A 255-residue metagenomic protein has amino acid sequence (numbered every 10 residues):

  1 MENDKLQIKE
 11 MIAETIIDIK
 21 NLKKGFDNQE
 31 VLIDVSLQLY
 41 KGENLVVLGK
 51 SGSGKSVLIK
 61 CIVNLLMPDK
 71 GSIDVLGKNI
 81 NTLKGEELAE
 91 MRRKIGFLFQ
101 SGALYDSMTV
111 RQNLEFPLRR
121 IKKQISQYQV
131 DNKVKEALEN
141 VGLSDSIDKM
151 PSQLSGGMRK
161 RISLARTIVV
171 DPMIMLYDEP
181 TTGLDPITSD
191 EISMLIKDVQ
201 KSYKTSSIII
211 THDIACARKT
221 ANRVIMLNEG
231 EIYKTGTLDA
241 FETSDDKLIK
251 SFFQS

Functional and structural regions predicted by a protein language model:
V63: Helix-to-loop junction immediately C-terminal to a conserved catalytic motif
N79, Q127-D145: Conserved ABC ATPase "signature" region
M108-F116: Short coil-to-helix segment of the ABC ATPase nucleotide-binding domain corresponding to the Q-loop/switch region
M150-L154, M158: Conserved ABC ATPase signature
V169-M173: A short, proline-enriched helix->beta-strand linker immediately N-terminal to the Walker B motif in ABC-type P-loop
M175-D178: Catalytic Walker B motif of ABC-type/P-loop ATPase nucleotide-binding domains
